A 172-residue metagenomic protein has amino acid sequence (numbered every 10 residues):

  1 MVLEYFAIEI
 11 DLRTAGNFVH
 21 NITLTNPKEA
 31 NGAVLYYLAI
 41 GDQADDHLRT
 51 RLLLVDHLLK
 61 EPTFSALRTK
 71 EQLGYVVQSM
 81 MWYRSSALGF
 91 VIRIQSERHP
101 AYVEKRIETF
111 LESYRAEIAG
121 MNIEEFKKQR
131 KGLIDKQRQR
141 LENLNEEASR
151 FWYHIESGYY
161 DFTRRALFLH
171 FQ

Functional and structural regions predicted by a protein language model:
M1-V91, Q95-Q172: Mature, solvent-exposed C-terminal subdomains and processed small-chain segments of exported/organellar
